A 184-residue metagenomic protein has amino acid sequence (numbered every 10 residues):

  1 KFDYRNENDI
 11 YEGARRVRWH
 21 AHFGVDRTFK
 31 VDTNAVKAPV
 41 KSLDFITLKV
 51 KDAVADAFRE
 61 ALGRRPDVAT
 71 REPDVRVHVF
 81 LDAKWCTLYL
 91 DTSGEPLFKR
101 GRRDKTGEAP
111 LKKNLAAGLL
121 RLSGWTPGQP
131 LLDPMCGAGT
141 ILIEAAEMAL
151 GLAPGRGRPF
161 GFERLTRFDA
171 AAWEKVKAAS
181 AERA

Functional and structural regions predicted by a protein language model:
K1-V75: Non-catalytic nucleic-acid substrate-recognition regions in nucleic-acid-modifying enzymes
V31, V79, L119: Residue-level signature of catalytic and energy-coupling elements of molecular machines, predominantly ATP/GTP-dependent
K37, W85, G94, T140 (+1 more regions): Short loop/turn segments at secondary-structure transitions that flank enzyme active sites
A38, S42, G107, D133: Conserved aromatic-histidine-acidic binding/catalytic patches
E72-V79, A138-G139: Beta-rich nucleic-acid/ligand-interaction surfaces
V77-L90: C-terminal edge-of-domain segments
L88-L122: SAM-dependent Rossmann-like transferase core, predominantly class I methyltransferases with a strong bias toward
L111-A184: Conserved S-adenosyl-L-methionine
